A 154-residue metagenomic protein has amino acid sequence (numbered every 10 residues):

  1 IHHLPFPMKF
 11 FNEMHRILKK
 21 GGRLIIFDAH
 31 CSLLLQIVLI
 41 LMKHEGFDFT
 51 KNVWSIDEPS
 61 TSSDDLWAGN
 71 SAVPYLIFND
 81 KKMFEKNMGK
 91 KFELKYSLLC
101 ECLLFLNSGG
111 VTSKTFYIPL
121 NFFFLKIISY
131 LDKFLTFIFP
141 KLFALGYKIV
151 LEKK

Functional and structural regions predicted by a protein language model:
I1-P7: A short SAM/SAH-binding and catalytic strip from SAM-dependent methyltransferases
P5, K19, G89: Short conserved AdoMet
M8-R23: A short glycine-rich, Lys/Arg-flanked "PGG" loop and its adjoining helix->strand segment in the class I
R23-E58: Conserved class I S-adenosyl-L-methionine
A72-S97: Short alpha-helix
K90-F92, P140-K154: Core SAM-dependent methyltransferase catalytic element
L99-K133: C-terminal helical/coil "lid" or tail adjacent to the Rossmann-like core of SAM-dependent
K133-F139: Short, P/G- and charge-enriched loop/turn segments at secondary-structure junctions
